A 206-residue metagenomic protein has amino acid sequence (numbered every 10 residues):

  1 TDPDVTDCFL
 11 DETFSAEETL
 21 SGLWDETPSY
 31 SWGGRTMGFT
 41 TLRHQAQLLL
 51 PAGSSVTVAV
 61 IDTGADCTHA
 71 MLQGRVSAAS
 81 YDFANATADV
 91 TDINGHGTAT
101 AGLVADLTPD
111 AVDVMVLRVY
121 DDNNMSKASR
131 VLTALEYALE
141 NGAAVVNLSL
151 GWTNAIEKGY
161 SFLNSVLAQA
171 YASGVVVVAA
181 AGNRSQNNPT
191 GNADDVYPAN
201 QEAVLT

Functional and structural regions predicted by a protein language model:
D2-T57, A65, A70-M71: Protease zymogen maturation seam
D4, M71, R75, A203-T206: Glycine-centered tight turns that cap/initiate beta-strands
E17, C67-Q73, D89-D92, N124-M125: Short, solvent-exposed loop/turn elements at domain surfaces
T40-A86, A99, L103, V146 (+1 more regions): Acidic-leg catalytic submotif of subtilisin-like serine proteases
A52, V119-A203: Substrate-binding/access-modulating region of protease and related hydrolase catalytic domains
T57, D113, G174-V176, L205: Proline-centered loop/turn at the N-terminus of a beta-strand
A65, F83, T108, V119-Y120: Hydrophobic pocket-lining residues within nucleotide cofactor-binding pockets
V76, T87-R118, K127-L132, A180: Active-site alpha-helical elements of protease catalytic centers
